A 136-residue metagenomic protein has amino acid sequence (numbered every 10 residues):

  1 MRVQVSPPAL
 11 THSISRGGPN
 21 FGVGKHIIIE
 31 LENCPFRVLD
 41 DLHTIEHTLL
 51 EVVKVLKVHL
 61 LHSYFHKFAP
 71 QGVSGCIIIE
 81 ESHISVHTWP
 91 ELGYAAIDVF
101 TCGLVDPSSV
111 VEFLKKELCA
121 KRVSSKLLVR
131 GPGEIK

Functional and structural regions predicted by a protein language model:
M1-K136: Polybasic/polar functional segments that serve as interface/processing modules
